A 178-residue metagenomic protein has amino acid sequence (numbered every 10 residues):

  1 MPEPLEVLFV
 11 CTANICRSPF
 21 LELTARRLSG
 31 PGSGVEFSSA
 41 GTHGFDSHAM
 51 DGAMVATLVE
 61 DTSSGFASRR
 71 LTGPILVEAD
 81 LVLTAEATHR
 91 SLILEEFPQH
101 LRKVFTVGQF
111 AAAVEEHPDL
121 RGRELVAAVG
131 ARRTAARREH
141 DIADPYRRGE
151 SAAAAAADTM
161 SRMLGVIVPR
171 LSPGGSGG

Functional and structural regions predicted by a protein language model:
M1-L81, A87-S91, G165, P169-G175: Conserved active-site segments centered on acidic
L23, F45-H48, A79, T84 (+4 more regions): Residues in flexible loops and secondary-structure boundaries
G41, A85-H89, F97, G108-A111: Generic secondary-structure microfeatures
L94-G178: Phosphate-binding/catalytic loops
